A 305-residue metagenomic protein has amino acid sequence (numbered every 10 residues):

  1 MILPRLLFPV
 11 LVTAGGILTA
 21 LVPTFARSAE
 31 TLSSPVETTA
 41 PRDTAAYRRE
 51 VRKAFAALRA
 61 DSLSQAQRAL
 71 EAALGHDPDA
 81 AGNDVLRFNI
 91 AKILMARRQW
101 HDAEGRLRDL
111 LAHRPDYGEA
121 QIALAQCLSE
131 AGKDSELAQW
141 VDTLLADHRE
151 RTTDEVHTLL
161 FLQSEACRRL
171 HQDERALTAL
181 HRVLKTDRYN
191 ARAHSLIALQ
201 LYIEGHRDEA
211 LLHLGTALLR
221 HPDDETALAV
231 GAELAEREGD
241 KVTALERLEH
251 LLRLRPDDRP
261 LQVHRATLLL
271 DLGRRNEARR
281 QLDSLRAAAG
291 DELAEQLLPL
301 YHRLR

Functional and structural regions predicted by a protein language model:
T19-N89, A96: N-terminal leader/linker segments that initiate helical-solenoid repeat arrays
Y47, A81-D84, G118-E119, T152-H157 (+4 more regions): Helix-start (N-cap) detector for alpha-helical repeat units in TPR-like alpha-solenoids, especially tetratricopeptide
S62-R68, R97-R106, G132-T143, L170-R182 (+3 more regions): Structural signature of tandem alpha-helical TPR/SEL1-like repeats, specifically the intra-repeat loop/turn
H76-D79, H113, D147-R151, T186 (+3 more regions): Structural marker of alpha-solenoid helical repeat scaffolds
V85-N89, A123, T158, L162 (+4 more regions): Canonical tetratricopeptide repeat
D271, N276-R305: Terminal, low-structured helical/coil segments at or just beyond the last alpha-helical repeat
